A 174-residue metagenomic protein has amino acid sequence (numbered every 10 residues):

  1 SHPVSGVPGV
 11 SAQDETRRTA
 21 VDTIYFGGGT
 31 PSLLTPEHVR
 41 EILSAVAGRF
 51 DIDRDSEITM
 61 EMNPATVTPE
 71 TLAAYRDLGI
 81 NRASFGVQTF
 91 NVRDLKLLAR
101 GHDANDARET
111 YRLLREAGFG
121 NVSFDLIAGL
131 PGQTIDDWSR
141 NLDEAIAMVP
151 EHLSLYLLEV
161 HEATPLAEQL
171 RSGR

Functional and structural regions predicted by a protein language model:
S1-R17: Intrinsic disorder/low-complexity segments
A20-R174: Conserved non-cysteine loop/helix-boundary elements of the Radical SAM core domain that shape
